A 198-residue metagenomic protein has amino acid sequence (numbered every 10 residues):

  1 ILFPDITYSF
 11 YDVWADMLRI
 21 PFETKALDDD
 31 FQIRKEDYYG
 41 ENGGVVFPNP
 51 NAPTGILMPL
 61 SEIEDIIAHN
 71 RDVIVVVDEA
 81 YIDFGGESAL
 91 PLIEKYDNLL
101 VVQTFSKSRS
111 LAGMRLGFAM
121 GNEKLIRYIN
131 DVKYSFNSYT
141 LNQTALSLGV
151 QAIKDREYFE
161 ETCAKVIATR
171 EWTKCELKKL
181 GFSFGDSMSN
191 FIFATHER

Functional and structural regions predicted by a protein language model:
I1, V75, L99-V101: Hydrophobic/aromatic residues located in beta-strands of well-ordered beta-sheets within soluble catalytic
I1-P48: PLP-dependent aminotransferase-like
D28-D83: Active-site phosphate-binding strand-loop segment of PLP-dependent enzymes
N98-K178, F182-G185: PLP-dependent aminotransferase class I/II
G121, F193-E197: Conserved PLP-binding active-site segment of the aspartate aminotransferase-like
G185-F191: Short Gly/Ser/Thr- and Asp/Glu-enriched loop/turn motifs at secondary-structure junctions
